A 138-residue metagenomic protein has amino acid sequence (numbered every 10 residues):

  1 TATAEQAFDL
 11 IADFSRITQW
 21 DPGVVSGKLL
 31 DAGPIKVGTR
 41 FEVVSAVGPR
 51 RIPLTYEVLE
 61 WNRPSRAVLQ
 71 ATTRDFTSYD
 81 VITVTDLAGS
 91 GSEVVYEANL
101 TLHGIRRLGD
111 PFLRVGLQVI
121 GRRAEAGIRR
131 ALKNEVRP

Functional and structural regions predicted by a protein language model:
T1-D31, P138: Hydrophobic ligand-binding cavity/cleft-lining segments
A2, D31, V47, D86 (+1 more regions): Non-catalytic surface loops within mature trypsin-like serine protease
T3-Q6, R16, R50, F76 (+1 more regions): Short phosphate-engaging motifs
E5-D9, E60, D86-G89, A126 (+1 more regions): Replace "anionic and nucleotidyl ligands
D9-Q19, R114, Q118, R122 (+2 more regions): Short, intrinsically disordered, mixed-charge
P22, R63-P64, G89: A generic structural motif
K28-F76, E93, R123-P138: Glycine-rich portal/gate segments that line the openings of hydrophobic small-molecule binding cavities
Q70-R123: Beta-strand/loop substructures that line and gate deep hydrophobic ligand-binding cavities in soluble
